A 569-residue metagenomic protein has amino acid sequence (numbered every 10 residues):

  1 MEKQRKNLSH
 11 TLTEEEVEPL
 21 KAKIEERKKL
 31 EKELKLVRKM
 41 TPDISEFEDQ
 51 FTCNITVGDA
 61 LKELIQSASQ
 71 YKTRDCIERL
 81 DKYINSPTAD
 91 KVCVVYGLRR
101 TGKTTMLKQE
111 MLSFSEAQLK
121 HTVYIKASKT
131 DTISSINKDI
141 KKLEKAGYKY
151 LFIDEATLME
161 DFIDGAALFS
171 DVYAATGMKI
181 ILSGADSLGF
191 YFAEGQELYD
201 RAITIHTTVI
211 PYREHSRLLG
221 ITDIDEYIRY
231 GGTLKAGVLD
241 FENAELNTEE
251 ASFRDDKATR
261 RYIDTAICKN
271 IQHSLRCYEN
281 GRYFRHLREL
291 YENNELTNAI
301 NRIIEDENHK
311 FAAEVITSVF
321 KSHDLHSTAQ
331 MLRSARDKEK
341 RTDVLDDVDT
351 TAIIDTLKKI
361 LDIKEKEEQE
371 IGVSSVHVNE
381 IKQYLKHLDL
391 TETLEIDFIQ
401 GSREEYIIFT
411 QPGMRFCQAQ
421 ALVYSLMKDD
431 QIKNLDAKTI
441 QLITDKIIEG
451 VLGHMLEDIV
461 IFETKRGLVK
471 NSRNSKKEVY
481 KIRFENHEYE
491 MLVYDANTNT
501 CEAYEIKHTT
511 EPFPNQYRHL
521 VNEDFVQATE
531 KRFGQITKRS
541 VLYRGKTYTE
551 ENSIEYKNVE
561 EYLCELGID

Functional and structural regions predicted by a protein language model:
N7-P19, E26-D43, Q50, T88 (+4 more regions): A cross-kingdom feature that marks ATP-driven nucleic-acid transaction machinery
S67-P87: Pre-Walker A adenine-sensing motif
K103-T104: Conserved lysine of the Walker
K120-A146: Short glycine-rich substrate-engagement loop in P-loop NTPases that contacts/grips substrate
E144-A166: Conserved P-loop NTPase "ATPase switch" module shared by AAA+ and STAND
V172-E194: Sensor-1/coupling segment of RecA-like P-loop NTPase cores
A193-R341: Interdomain motor-coupling "hinge/lid" segment immediately C-terminal to the ATP-binding subdomain of NTP-driven enzymes
I271-H487: Accessory nucleic acid-recognition modules appended to NTPase machines
